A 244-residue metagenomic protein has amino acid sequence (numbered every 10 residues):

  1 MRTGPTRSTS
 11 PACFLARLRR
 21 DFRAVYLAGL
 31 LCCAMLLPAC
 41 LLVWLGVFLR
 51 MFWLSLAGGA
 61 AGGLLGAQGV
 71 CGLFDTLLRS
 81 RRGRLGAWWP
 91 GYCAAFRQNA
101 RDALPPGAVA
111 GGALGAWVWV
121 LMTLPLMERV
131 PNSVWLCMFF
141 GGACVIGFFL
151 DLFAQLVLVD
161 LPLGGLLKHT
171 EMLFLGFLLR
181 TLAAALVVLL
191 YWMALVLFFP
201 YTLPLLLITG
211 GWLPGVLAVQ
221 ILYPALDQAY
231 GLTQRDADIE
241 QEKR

Functional and structural regions predicted by a protein language model:
M1-M138, G147-D151, Q155-R244: Helix-coil boundary and N-terminal low-complexity module in membrane systems
G141-G142: A short, structured beta-strand-centered segment in the mid-to-C-terminal lobe of catalytic cores from group-transfer
